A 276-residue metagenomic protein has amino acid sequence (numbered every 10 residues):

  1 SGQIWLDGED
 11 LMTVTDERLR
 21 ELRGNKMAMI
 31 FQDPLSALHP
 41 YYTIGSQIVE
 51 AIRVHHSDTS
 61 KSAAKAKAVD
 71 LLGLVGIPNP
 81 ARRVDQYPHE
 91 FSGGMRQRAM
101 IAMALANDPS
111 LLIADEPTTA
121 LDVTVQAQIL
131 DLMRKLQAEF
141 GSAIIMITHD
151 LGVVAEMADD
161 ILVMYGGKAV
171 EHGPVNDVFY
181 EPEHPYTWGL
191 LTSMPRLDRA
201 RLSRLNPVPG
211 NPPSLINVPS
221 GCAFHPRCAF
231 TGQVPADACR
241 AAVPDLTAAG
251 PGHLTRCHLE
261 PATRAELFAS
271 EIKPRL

Functional and structural regions predicted by a protein language model:
S1-D10: Conserved ABC transporter NBD signature motif
E9, T13-L19, Y42-A63, G73-I77 (+2 more regions): ABC-type ATPase nucleotide-binding domains, specifically the catalytic core motifs of the NBD
L11-A28, V54, K61, D177-P182 (+1 more regions): ABC ATPase NBD coupling module
S62-I77, V84-D85, W188-T192: ABC ATPase nucleotide-binding domain helical subdomain, centered on the C-loop/LSGGQ "ABC signature"
Q86-F91, M95: Conserved ABC ATPase signature
D108-P109, I113-P117, L121-S203: P-loop NTP-binding/switch modules centered on Walker-like glycine-rich loops
P174-L276: Charged, flexible cofactor/metal-binding loops and thiol motifs
